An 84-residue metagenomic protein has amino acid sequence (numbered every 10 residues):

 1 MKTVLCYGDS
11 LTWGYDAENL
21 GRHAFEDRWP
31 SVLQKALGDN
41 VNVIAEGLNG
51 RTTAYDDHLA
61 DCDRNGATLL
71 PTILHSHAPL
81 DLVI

Functional and structural regions predicted by a protein language model:
K2-T3, W13-I84: Conserved SGNH/GDSL esterase-like catalytic core that processes O-acyl groups on lipids and polysaccharides
Y7-G8: Short hydrophobic segments within beta-strands
